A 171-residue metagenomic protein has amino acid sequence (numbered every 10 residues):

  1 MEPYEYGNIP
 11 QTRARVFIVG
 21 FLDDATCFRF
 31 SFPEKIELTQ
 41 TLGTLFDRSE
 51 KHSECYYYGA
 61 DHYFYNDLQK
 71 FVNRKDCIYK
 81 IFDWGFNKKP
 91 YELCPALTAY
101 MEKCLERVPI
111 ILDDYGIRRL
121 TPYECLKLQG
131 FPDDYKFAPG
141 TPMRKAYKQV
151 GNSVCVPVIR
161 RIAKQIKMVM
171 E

Functional and structural regions predicted by a protein language model:
M1-A96, Y100-E102: Class I S-adenosyl-L-methionine
Y58-E171: C-terminal target-recognition/interaction regions appended to catalytic cores
